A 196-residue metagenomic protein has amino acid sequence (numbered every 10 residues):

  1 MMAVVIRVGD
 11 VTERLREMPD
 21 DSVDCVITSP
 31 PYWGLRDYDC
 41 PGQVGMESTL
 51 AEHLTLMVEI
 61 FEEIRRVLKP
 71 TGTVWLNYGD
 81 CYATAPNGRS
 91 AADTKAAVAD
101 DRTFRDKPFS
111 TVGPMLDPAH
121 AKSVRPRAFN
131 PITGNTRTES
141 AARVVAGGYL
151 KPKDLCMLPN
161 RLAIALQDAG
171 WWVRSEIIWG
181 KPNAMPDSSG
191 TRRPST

Functional and structural regions predicted by a protein language model:
M2-T196: Core catalytic lobe of class I
